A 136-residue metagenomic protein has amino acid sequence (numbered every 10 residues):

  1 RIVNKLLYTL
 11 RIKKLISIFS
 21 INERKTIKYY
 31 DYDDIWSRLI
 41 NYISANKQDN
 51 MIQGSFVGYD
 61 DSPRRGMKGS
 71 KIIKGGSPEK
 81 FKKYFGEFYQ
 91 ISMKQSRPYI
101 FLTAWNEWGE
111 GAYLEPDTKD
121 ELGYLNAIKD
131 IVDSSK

Functional and structural regions predicted by a protein language model:
R1-G76, S92: Aromatic-lined glycan-binding groove of carbohydrate-active enzymes
T26-Y29, P78, K82, T118 (+1 more regions): Generic detection of long, well-ordered alpha-helical segments
W36-N41, F85-Y89, L125-K129: Generic structural signal for well-ordered alpha-helices, preferentially at hydrophobic/aromatic core positions
G76-P116, V132: Substrate-binding cleft of secreted/luminal carbohydrate-active enzymes
E115-D117, E121-S135: Aromatic-rich, lipid-facing transmembrane alpha helices and their immediate juxtamembrane interface loops in integral
